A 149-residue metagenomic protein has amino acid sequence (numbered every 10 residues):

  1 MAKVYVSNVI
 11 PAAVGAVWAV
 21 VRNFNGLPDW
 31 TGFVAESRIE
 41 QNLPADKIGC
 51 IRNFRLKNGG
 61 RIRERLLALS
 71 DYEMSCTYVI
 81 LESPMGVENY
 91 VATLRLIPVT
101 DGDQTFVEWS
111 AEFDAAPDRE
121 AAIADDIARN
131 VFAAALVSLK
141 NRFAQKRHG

Functional and structural regions predicted by a protein language model:
M1, Q145-G149: Basic/polar N-terminal segments that are highly enriched at the extreme N-terminus, encompassing both cleavable
M1-P44: Hydrophobic ligand-binding cavity/cleft-lining segments
V6-N8, I62-A68, V91-P98: Hydrophobic/aromatic beta-strand elements that line small-molecule binding cavities or substrate pockets in beta-rich
I10, K57, T100-G102: A generic beta-sheet turn/junction motif
V14-G15, A68-E73, L96-F106: A short, structured loop/turn motif at beta-sheet edges
D29, R38-M85, A134, S138-K146: Glycine-rich portal/gate segments that line the openings of hydrophobic small-molecule binding cavities
L81-A134: Beta-strand/loop substructures that line and gate deep hydrophobic ligand-binding cavities in soluble
